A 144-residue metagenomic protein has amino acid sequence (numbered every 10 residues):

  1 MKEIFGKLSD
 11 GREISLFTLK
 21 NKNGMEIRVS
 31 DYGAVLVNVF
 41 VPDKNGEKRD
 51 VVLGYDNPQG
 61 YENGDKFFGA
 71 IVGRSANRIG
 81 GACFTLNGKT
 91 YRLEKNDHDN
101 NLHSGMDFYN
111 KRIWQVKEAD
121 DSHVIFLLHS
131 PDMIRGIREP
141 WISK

Functional and structural regions predicted by a protein language model:
M1-K144: Surface-exposed acidic/polar loop and edge beta-strand patches at domain peripheries
